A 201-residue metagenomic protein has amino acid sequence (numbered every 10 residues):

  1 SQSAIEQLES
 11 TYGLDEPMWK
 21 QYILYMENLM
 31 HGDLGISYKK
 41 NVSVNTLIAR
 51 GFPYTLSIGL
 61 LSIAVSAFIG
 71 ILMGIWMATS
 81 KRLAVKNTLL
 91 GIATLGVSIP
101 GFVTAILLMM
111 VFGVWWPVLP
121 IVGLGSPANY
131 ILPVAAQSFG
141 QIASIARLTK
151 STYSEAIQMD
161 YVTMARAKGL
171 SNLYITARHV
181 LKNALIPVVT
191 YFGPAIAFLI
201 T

Functional and structural regions predicted by a protein language model:
S1-D15, N45, A49, A67 (+1 more regions): N-terminal signal-anchor/first transmembrane alpha helix
S1-I23, W116-L132: Hydrophobic alpha-helical transmembrane segments of membrane transport/permease proteins and related membrane-embedded
G13-E16, Y25-E27, G91-P120, A136-S138: Membrane-water interface segments at the C-terminal ends of transmembrane alpha-helices in multi-pass inner-membrane
G13-L14, H31, G113, Q158 (+2 more regions): Residues at helix-coil transition
L14-I71: An internal, D/E-rich "acidic patch" concept
P17, Q21, Y25, S43 (+9 more regions): Amphipathic alpha-helical recognition patches that constitute DNA-binding helices
H31, T104-A105, S154: Alpha-helical transmembrane segments and their lipid-water interface positions in multi-pass membrane proteins
I48-V85, G101, L124-T201: Alpha-helical transmembrane segments of integral membrane proteins, especially multi-pass inner/plasma-membrane
